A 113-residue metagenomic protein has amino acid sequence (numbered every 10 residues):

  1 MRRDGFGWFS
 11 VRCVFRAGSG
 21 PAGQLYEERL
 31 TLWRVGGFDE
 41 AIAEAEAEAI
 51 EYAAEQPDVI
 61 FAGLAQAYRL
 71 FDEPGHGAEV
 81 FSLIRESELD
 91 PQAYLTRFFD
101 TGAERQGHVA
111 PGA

Functional and structural regions predicted by a protein language model:
M1-P21, P57-A113: A cross-kingdom feature marking charged/low-complexity
L25-G36: A short, exposed loop/beta-hairpin motif centered on an aromatic-Gly-Thr core
Y26, D39, E88-D90: Aromatic-enriched hydrophobic runs in primary sequence
E27-E28, E46-I50, A78-R85: Short intrinsically disordered coil segments
G36-E51: A short, charged, amphipathic alpha-helix used as a generic interaction element across diverse proteins
A49-V59: Short arginine-rich
